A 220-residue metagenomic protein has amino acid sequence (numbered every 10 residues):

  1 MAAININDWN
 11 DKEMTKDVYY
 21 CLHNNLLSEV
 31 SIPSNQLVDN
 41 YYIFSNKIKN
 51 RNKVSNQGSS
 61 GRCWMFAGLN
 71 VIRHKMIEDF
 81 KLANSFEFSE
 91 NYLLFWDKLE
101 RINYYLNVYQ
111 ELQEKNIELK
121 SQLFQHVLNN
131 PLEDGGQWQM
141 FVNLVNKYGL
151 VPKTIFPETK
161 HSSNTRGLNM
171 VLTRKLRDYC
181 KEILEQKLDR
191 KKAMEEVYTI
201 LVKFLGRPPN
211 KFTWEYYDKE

Functional and structural regions predicted by a protein language model:
M1-S59, M65-E220: Structured alpha-helical subdomains that flank or immediately precede key functional sites
